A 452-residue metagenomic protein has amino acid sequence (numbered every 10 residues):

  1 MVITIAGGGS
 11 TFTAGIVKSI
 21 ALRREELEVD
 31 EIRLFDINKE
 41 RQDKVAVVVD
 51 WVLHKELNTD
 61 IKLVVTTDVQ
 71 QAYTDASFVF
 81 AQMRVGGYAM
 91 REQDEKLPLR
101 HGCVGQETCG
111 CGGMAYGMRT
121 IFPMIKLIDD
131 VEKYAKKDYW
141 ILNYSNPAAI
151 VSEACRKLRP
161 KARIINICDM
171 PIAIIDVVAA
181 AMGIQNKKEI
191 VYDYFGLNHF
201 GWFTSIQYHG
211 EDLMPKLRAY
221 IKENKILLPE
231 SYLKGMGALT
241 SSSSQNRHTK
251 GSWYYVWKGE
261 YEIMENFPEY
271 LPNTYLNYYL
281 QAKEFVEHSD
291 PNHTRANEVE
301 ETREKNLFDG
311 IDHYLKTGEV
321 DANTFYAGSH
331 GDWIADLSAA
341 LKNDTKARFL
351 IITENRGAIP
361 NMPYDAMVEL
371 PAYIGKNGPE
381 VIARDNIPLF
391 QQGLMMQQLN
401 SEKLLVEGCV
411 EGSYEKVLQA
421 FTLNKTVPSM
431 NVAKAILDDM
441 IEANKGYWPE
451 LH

Functional and structural regions predicted by a protein language model:
M1-I3: Extreme N-terminal starter segment of soluble prokaryotic enzymes
G9: Conserved glycine-rich cofactor-binding loop
T13-A14: N-terminal Rossmann-fold NAD(P) dinucleotide-binding loop
E25-N58: Glycine-rich phosphate-binding loop and adjoining beta1-alpha1-beta2 segment of Rossmann-like nucleotide-binding folds
H54-F78, V85, V104-C111, M124-A135: A structured beta-alpha segment of the ubiquitous adenosine-cofactor-binding alpha/beta core
A89-L158: Rossmann-fold NAD(P)-binding glycine/threonine-rich loop
K161-V178: Acidic, His- and aromatic-enriched active-site or binding-groove loops in soluble protein domains that engage sugars
G183-H452: Long, compositionally biased stretches enriched for glycine and/or charged residues
